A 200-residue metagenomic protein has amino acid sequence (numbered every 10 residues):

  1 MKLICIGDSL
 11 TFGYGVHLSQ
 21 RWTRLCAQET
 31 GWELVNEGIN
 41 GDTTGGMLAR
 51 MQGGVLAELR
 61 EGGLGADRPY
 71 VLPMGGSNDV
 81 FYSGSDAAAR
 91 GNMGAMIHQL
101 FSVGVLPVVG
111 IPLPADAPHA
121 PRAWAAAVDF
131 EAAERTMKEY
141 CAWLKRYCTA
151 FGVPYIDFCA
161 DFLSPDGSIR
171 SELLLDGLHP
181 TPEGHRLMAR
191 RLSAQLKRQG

Functional and structural regions predicted by a protein language model:
M1-A66: Serine-esterase "nucleophile elbow" of acetyl-processing enzymes
E29, Q52-G200: Alpha-helical cap/lid subdomain in secreted, periplasmic, or secretory-pathway luminal O-acyl-processing enzymes
